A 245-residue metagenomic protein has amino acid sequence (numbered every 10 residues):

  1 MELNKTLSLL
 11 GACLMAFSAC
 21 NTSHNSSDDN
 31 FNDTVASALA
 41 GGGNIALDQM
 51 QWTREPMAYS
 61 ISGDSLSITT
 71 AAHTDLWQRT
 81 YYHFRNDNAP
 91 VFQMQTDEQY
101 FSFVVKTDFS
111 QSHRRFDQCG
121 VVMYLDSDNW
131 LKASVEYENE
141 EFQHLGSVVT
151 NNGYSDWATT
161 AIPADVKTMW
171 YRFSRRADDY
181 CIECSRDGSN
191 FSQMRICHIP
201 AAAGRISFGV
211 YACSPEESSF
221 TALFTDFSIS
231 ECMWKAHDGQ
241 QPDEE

Functional and structural regions predicted by a protein language model:
M1-S8: Bacterial N-terminal signal peptides that target proteins for export
G11-M15: Hydrophobic helical h-region of N-terminal Sec-dependent signal peptides in bacterial secretory/periplasmic proteins
F17-A19: C-terminal motif of bacterial Sec signal peptides marking the signal peptidase cleavage site
H24-E245: Extracellular glycan-recognition regions
